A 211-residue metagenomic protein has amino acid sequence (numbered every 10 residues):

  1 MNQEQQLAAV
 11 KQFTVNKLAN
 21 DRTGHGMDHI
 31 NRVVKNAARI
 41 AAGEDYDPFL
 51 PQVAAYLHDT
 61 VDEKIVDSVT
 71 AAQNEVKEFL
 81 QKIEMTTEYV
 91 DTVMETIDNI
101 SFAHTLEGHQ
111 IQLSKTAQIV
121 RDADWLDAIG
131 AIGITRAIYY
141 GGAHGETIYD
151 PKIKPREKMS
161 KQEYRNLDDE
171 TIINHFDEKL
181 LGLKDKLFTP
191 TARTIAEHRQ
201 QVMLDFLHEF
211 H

Functional and structural regions predicted by a protein language model:
M1-V15: Short alpha-helical hairpin
N2, A19-M27, N31, K35-E44 (+2 more regions): Divalent metal-dependent phosphate-bond-processing catalytic cores, especially two-metal-ion Mg2+/Mn2+ enzymes that act
L7, K11, V34, Q73-K77 (+2 more regions): An amphipathic alpha-helix signature
M27, N31-V34, Q52, V90-D98: Short, well-structured alpha-helical segments
Y46-P48, Y89: Membrane-helix interface segments
P48-K64, M94-A103: His-Asp-centered metal-binding catalytic motifs of divalent-metal-dependent phosphohydrolases/nucleases
E63-D91, I100-A103: Acidic catalytic motifs of isoprenoid enzymes
T86-R121: Hydrophobic, well-structured mid-protein blocks that either form specific transmembrane helices
